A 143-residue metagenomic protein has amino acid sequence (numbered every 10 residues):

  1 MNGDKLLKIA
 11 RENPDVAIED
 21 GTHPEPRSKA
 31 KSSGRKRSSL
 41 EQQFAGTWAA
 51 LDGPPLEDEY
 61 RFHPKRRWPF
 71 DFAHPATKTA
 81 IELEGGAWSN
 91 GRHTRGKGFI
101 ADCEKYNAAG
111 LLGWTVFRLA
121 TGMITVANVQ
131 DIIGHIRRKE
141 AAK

Functional and structural regions predicted by a protein language model:
M1-K143: Nucleic-acid endo/exonuclease domains
